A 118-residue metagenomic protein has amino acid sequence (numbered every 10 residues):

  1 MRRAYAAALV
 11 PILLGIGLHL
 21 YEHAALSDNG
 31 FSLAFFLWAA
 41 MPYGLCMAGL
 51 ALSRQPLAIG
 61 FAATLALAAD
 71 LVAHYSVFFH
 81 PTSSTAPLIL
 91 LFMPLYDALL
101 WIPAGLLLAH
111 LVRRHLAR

Functional and structural regions predicted by a protein language model:
R2-L18: Alpha-helical transmembrane segments
A8, S84-R118: Alpha-helical membrane-associated segments of multi-pass integral membrane proteins
G17-L18, L45, G49, S53 (+3 more regions): Alpha-helical membrane-inserting segments
Y21-L37, A69-Y96: Interfacial non-cytosolic loop connecting adjacent transmembrane helices
A24, L52, P56, F79-S83 (+1 more regions): Membrane-interface elements of multi-pass transporters and channels
L37-G60: Canonical alpha-helical transmembrane segments
P56-D70: Central hydrophobic cores of alpha-helical transmembrane segments in multi-pass integral membrane proteins
